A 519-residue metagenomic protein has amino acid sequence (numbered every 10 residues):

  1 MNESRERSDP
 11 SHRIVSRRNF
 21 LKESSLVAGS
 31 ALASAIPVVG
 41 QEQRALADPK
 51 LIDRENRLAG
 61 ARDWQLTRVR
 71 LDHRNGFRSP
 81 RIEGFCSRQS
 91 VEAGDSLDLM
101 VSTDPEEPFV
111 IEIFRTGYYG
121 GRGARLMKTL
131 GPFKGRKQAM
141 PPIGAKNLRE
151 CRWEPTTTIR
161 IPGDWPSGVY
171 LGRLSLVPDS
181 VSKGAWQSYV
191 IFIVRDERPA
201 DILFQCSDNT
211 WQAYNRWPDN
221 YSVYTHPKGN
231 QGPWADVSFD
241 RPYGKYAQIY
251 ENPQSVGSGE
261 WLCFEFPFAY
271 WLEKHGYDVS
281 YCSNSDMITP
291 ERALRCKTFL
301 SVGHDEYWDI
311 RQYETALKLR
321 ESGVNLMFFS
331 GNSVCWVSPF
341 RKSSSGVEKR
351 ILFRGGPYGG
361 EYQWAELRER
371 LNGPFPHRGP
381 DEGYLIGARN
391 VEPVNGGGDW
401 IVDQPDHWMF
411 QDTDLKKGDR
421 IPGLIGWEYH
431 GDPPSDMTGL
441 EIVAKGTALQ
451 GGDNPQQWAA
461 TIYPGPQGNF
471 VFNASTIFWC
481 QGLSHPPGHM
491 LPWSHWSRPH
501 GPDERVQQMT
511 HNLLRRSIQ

Functional and structural regions predicted by a protein language model:
M1-N19: N-terminal secretory signal peptides
R13-V15, A35-H73: C-terminal segment of N-terminal export signals and the immediately downstream linker at the start of the mature
N19-G40: N-terminal export signals
S79-P105: Contiguous beta-strand segments within globular domains
E106-P132, D179-S180, G184-R292, R515: Aromatic-Pro/Gly-enriched surface loop or interdomain linker that acts as a lid/target-recognition segment
R136-C151, T158-R160, D164-P166, G257-K342 (+1 more regions): Helical hinge/lid and interdomain linker segments adjacent to catalytic or ligand-binding clefts that mediate domain
G168-L174: Short, aromatic- and glycine-rich surface loops/edge beta-strands on solvent-exposed regions
S345-M490, V506: Glycine-rich, aromatic-lined ligand/substrate-binding cores of catalytic and carbohydrate-binding domains
